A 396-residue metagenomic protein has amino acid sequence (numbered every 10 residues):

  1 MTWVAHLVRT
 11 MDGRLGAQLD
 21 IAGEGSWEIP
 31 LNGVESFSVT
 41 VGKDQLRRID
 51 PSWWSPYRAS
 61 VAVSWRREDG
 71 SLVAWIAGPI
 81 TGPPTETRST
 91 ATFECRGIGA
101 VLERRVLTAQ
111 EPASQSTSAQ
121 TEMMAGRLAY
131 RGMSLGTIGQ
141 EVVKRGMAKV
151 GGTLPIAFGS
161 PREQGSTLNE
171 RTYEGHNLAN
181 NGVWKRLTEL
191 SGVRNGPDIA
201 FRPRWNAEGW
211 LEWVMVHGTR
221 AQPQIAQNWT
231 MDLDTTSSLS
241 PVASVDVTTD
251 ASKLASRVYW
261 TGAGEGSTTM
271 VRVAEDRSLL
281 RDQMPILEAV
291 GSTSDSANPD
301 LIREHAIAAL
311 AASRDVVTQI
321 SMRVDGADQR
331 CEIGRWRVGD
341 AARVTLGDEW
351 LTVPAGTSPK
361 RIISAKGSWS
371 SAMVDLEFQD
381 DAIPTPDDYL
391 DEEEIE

Functional and structural regions predicted by a protein language model:
M1-R127: Beta-strand-rich assembly/attachment modules of structural machines
V4-H6, H217-K366, P386, L390-E396: Acidic, small/polar-enriched beta strand-loop surface segments
V8, T40-G42, S64-R66, T81 (+9 more regions): A structural detector for beta-sheet-dominated domains
W27-R47, S89-A100, L190, W260 (+3 more regions): Oligomerization/assembly interface segments of phage tail-like spikes and tubes
P56-S60, A179, G339-A341: Glycine-centered loop/turn motifs
W65-R96, V344-Q379: Short beta-strand and beta-hairpin "edge-sheet" elements
V73, L128-G136, H176-W184, D250-K253 (+4 more regions): Solvent-exposed, acidic/flexible segments
I98-V247: Charged- and aromatic-enriched interaction segments used to assemble and dock large macromolecular complexes
